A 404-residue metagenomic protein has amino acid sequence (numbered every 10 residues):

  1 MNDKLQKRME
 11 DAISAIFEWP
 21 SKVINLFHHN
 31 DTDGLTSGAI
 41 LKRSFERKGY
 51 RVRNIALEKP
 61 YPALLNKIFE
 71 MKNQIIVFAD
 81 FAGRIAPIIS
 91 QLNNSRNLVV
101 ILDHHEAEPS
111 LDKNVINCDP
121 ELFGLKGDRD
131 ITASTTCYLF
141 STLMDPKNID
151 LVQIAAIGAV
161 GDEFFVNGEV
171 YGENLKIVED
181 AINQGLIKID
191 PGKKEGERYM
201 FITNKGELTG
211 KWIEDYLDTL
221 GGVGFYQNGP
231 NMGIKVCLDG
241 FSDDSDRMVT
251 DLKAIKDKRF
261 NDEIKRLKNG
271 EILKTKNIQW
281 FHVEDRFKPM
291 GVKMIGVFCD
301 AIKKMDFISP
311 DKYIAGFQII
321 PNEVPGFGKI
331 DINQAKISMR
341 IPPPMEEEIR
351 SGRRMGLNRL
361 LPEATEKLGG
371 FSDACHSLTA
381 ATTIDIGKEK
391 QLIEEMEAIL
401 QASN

Functional and structural regions predicted by a protein language model:
M1-T219, G224, N228, D239-T250 (+1 more regions): Replace "Mg2+/Mn2+-dependent" with "divalent metal-dependent
M232-G233: Short amphipathic alpha-helical interface segments
